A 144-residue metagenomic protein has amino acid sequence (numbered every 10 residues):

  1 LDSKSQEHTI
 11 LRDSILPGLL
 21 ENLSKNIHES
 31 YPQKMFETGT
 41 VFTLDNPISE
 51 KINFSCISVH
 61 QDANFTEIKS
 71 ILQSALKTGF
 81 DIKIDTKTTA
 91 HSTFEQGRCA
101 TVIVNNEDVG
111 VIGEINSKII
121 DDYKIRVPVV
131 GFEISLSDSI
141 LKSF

Functional and structural regions predicted by a protein language model:
L1-F144: Extended beta-strand-rich architecture
